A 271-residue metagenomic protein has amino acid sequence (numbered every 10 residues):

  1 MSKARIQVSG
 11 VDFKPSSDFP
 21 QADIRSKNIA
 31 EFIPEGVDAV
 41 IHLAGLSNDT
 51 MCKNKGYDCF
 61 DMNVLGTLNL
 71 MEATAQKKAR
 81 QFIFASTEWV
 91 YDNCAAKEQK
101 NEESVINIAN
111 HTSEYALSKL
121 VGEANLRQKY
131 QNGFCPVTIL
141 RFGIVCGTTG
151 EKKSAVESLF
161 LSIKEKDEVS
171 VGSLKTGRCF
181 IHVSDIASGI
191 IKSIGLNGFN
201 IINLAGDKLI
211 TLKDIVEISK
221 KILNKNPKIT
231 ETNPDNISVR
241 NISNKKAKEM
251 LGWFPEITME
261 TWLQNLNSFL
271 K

Functional and structural regions predicted by a protein language model:
G10-E31: Adenosine-cofactor binding site in Rossmann-like domains, unifying the SAM/SAH pocket of S-adenosylmethionine-dependent
N28-M62: NAD(P)H-binding glycine-rich loop region in Rossmannoid oxidoreductase-like domains and their noncatalytic homologs
D58-G66, A109, S113, L117-S118: Glycine-rich NAD(P)-binding loop of the Rossmann-fold in SDR/ketoreductase-type enzymes
L68-E114: Conserved Rossmann-fold NAD(P)-dependent oxidoreductase catalytic core, especially the SDR/UDP-sugar
K97, L120, A124-R178, V183-S184 (+1 more regions): NAD(P)-dependent short-chain dehydrogenase/reductase
I163-K271: C-terminal substrate-binding subdomain of Rossmann-fold SDR/epimerase-dehydratase oxidoreductases
